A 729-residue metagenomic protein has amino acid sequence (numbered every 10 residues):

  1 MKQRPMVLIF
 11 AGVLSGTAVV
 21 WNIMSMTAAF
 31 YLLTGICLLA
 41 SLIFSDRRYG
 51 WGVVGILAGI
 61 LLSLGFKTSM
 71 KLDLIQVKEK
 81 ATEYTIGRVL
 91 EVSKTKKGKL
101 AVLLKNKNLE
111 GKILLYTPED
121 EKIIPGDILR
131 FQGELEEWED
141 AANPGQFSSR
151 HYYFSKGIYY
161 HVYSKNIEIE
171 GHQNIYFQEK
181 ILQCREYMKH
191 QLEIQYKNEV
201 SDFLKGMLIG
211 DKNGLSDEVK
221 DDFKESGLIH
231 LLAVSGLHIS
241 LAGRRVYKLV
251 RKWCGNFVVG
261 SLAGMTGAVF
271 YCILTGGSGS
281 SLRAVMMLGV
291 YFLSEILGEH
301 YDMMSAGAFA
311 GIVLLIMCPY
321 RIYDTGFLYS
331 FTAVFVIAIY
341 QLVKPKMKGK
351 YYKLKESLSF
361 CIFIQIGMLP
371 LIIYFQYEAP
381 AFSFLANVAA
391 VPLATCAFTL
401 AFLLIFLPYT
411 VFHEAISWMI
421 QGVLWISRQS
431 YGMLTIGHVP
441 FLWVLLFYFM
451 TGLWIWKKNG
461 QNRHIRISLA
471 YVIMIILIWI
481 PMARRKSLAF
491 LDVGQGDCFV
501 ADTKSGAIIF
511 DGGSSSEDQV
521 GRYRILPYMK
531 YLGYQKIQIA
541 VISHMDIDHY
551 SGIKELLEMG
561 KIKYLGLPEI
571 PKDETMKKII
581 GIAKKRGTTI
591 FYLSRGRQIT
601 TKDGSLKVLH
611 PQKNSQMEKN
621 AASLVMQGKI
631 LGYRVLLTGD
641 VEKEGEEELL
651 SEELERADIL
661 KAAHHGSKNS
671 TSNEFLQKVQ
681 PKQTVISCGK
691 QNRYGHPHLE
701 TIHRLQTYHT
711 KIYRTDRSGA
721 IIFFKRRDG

Functional and structural regions predicted by a protein language model:
M1-Q76, K180, R283: N-terminal leader/targeting segments
L8, G12, I36, R47 (+9 more regions): Hydrophobic alpha-helical transmembrane segments in multi-pass membrane proteins
A11, S155-V285, F292, A489-L491 (+5 more regions): Aromatic-rich juxtamembrane segments at the membrane interface
L57-H230, R522-K530, K536, I570-K572 (+2 more regions): Membrane-interface helix/helix-cap signal primarily in integral membrane proteins
P319-Y323, S427-I539, K584-I659, S670 (+1 more regions): Core dinuclear metal-dependent hydrolase active-site scaffold
I537-D548, L660-H664: Metallo-beta-lactamase
I547-K585, P681: Active-site HxH/HxHxD metal-binding segment of metal-dependent hydrolases
Y564, E648-G719: Cap/insert and terminal regions of metallo-dependent hydrolase folds
